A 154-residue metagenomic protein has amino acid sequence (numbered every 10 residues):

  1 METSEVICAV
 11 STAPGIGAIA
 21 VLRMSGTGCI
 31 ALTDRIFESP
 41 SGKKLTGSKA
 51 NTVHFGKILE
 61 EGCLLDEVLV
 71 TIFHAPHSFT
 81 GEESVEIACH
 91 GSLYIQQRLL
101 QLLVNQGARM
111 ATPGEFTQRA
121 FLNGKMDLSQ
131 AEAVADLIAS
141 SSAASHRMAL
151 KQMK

Functional and structural regions predicted by a protein language model:
M1-K154: A glycine-rich (often HGG/GG-containing) alpha/beta subdomain
